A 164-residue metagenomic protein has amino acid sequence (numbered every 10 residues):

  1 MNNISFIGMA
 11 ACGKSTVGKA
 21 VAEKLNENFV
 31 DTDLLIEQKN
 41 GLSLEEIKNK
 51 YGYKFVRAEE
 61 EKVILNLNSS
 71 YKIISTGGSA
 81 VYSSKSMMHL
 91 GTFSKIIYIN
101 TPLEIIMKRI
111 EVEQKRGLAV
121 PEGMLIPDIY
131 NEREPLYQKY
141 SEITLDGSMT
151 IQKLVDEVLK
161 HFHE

Functional and structural regions predicted by a protein language model:
F6: Hydrophobic anchor at the beta1->P-loop junction of P-loop NTPases
M9: P-loop (Walker A) phosphate-binding loop of NTP-binding proteins
G13: Conserved glycine(s) of the Walker
T16, A20, K24, E134-E164: NTP-dependent small-molecule kinase module
E23-L34: Post-Walker A helix-loop "phosphate-sensing" segment adjacent to the P-loop in P-loop NTPases
L34-M88: ATP-dependent small-molecule kinase phosphotransfer cores that center on conserved nucleotide phosphate-binding segments
G78-A80, P102-E104, T150: Short glycine-rich anion-binding loops that position phosphate/pyrophosphate groups of nucleotides and phosphorylated
F93-P135: A glycine- and Lys/Arg-enriched "phosphate-lid" helix/loop adjacent to the NTP-binding pocket of small-molecule kinases
